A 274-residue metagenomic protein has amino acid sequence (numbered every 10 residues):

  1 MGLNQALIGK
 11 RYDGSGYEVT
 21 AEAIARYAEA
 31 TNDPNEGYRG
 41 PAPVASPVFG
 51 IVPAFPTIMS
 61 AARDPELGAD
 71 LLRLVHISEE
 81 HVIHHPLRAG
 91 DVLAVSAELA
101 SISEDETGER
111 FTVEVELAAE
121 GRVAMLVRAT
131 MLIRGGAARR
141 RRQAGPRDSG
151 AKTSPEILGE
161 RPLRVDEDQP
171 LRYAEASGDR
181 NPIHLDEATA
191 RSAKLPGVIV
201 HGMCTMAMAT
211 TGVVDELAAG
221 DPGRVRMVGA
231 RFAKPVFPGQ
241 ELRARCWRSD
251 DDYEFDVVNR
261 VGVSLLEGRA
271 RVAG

Functional and structural regions predicted by a protein language model:
M1-L7, I77-V165, F232, V236-P238 (+1 more regions): HotDog/MaoC-like acyl-thioester-processing domains
M1-S78, A138-R141, G145, G150-G220: Hot-dog-fold acyl-thioester-processing enzymes
G14, L126, V225-M227, E267: Hydrophobic residues on conserved beta-strands that form the core of alpha/beta folds
R73, T107-E109, P222: A generic structural micro-feature
A188-D251, V257-G262: Catalytic-pocket segment enriched in acidic/His residues
